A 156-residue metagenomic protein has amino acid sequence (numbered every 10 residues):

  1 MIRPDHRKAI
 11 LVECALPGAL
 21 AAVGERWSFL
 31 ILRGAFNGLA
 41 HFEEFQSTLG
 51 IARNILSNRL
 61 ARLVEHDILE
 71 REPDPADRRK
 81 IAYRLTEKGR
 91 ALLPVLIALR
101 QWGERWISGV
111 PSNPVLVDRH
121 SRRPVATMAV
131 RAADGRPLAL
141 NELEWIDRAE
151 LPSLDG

Functional and structural regions predicted by a protein language model:
M1-L20: Short, Lys/Arg-enriched N-terminal segment that forms or immediately precedes the first helix of a structured domain
I2, V64-R84: Beta-hairpin "wing" of winged helix-turn-helix
C14-I55: N-terminal helix-turn-helix DNA-binding core of bacterial DNA-binding proteins
A19, F29, H66, L96-W106: Alpha-helical linker/hinge and terminal dimerization helices associated with HTH transcriptional regulators
G24, P75-L96: Basic, amphipathic "hinge/linker" alpha-helix immediately C-terminal to the N-terminal HTH DNA-binding motif
R59: Residues within the DNA-recognition helix of helix-turn-helix
I97, Q101-G156: C-terminal regulatory/oligomerization modules of transcriptional regulators
